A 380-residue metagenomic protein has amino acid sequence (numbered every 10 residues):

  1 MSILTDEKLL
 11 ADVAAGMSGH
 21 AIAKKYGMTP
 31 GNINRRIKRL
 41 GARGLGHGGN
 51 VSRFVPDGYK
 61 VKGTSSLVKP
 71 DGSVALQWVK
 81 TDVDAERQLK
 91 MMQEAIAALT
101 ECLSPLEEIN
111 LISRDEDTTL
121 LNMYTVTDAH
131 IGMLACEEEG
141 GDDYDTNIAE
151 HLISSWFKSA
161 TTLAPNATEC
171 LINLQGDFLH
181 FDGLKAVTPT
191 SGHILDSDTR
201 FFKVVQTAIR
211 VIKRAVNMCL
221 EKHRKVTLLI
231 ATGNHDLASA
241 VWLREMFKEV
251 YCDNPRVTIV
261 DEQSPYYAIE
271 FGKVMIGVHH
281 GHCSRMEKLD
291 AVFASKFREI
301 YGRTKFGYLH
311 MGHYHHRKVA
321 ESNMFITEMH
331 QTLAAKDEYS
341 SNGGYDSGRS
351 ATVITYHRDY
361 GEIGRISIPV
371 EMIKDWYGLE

Functional and structural regions predicted by a protein language model:
M1-T146, T162-N166: Acidic, histidine-bearing metal-coordination/catalytic regions of metal-dependent phosphoesterases
N50, L220, M246-R256, D261-P265 (+1 more regions): Conserved beta-sheet core of the metallophosphoesterase superfamily
Y59-G72, K213-I230, G277, G307-H310: N-terminal short leaders/motifs
A75, S239-V241, A268-G272: Short, solvent-exposed polar/charged micro-motifs at secondary-structure junctions
L103-R114, W156, L289-I300: Short, motif-level signal for alpha-helix interfacial/capping segments enriched in acidic residues and aromatics/proline
E108-A129, E137, D142-V257: Core catalytic region of metal-dependent phosphoesterases/phosphodiesterases, especially metallo-beta-lactamase-like
